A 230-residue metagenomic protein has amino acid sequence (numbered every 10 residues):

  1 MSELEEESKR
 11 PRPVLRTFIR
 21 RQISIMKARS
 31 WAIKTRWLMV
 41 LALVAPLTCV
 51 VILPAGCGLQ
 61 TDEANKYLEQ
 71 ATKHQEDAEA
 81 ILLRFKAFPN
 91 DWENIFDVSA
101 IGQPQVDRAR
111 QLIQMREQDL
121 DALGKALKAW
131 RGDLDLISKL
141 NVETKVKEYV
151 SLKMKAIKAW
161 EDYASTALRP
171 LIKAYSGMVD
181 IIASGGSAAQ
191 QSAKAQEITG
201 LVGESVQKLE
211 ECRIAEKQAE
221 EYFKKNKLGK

Functional and structural regions predicted by a protein language model:
M1-K34: N-terminal secretory signal peptides that target proteins for export/translocation
R29-W31, L38, V44: Long, composition-driven intrinsically disordered regions
L41-I52: Bacterial N-terminal signal peptides
P54-G56: C-terminal motif of bacterial Sec signal peptides marking the signal peptidase cleavage site
G58-Q60: Bacterial signal peptide processing site
A64-L120, E161-K230: C-terminal amphipathic alpha-helix
I113, E117-E161, I172, K225-K230: Short, solvent-exposed, charged loop/turn and helix-capping segments that join or cap alpha-helices on peripheral
